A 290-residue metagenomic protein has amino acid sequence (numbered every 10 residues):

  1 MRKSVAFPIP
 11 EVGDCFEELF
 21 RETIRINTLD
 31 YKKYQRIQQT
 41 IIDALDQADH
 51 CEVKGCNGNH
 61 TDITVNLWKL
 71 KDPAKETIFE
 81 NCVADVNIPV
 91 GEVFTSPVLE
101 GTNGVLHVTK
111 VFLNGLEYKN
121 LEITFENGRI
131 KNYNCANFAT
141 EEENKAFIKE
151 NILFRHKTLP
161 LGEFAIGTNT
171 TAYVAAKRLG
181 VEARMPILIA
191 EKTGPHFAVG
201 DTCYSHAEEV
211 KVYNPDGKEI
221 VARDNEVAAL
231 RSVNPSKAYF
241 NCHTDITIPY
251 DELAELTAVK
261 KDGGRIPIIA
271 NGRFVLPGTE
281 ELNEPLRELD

Functional and structural regions predicted by a protein language model:
M1-G101, T257, K261-D290: Active-site bordering "gate/hinge" segments that shape substrate access to catalytic or cofactor-binding pockets
R25-Q35, Q39-I41, D49-E52, V174-D290: Charged, compositionally biased interaction regions
D46, N114-E117, K157, A190: Short solvent-exposed loop/turn micro-motifs enriched in small/polar/acidic residues
G58, L70, V111-L113, R129-I130 (+5 more regions): Short, glycine-/Ser/Thr-/acidic-enriched flexible segments
D62-V65, P73-E76, G115-E117, N132-N134 (+1 more regions): Short helix/loop capping segments that flank catalytic or ligand/cofactor-binding pockets
T95-R155: Long, well-ordered mid-to-C-terminal structural blocks that present hydrophobic/aromatic surfaces
G101-N103, Y118-N120, N127, L159-E163 (+3 more regions): Active-site lining segments that contact anionic ligands and/or coordinate catalytic metals
N132-E208: Dual-mode signal for accessory low-complexity, basic/Gly-rich regions
